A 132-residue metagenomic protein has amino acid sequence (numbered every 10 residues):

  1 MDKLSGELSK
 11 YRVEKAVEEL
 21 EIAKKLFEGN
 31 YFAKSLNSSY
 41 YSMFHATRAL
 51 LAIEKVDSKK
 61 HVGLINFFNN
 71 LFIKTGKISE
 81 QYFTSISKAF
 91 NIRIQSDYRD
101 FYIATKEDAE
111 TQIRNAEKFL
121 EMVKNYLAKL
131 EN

Functional and structural regions predicted by a protein language model:
M1-N132: Terminal alpha-helical segments
